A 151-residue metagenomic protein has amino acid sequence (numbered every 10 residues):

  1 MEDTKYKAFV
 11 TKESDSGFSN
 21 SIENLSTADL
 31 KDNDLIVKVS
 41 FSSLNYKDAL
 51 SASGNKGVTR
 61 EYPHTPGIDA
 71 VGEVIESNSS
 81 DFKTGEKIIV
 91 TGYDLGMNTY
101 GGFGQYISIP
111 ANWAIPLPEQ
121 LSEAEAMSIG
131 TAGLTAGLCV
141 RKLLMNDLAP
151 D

Functional and structural regions predicted by a protein language model:
M1-K7: Eukaryotic N-terminal low-complexity, Ser/Thr- and Lys/Arg-rich leader segments that predominantly function as
T4, S21-E23, A70: Short beta-strand or tight-loop elements that sit immediately N-terminal to catalytic metal-binding acidic residues
S14-D15: Proline/serine/threonine-rich low-complexity linkers at boundaries of modular beta-sandwich domains
S26-L44, N55-L95, G101, L121: Glycine-rich beta-strand-centered segment in the early N-terminal region that forms part of a ligand/cofactor-binding
K47-S53: Cytochrome P450 core scaffold surrounding the K-helix E-X-X-R motif and the conserved "meander" helix-loop region
T91-D151: NAD(P)H dinucleotide-binding glycine-rich loop of Rossmann-like/cofactor-binding domains, especially the beta1-alpha1
